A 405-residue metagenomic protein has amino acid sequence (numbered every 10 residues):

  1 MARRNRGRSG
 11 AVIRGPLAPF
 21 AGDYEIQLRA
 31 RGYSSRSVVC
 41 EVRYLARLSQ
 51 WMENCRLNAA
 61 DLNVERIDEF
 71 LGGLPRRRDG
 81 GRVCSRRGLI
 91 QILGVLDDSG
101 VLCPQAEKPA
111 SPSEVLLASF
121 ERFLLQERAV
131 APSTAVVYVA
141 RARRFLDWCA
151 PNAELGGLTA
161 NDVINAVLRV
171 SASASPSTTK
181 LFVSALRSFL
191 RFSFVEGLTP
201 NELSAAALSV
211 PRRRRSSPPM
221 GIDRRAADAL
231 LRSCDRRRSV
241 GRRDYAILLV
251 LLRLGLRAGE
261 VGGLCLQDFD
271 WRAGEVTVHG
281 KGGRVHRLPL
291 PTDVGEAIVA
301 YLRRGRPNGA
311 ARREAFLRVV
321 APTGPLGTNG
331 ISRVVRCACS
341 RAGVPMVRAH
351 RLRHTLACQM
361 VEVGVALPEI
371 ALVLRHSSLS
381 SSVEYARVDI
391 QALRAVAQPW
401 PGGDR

Functional and structural regions predicted by a protein language model:
M1-R405: Conserved catalytic core of the tyrosine transesterase superfamily
